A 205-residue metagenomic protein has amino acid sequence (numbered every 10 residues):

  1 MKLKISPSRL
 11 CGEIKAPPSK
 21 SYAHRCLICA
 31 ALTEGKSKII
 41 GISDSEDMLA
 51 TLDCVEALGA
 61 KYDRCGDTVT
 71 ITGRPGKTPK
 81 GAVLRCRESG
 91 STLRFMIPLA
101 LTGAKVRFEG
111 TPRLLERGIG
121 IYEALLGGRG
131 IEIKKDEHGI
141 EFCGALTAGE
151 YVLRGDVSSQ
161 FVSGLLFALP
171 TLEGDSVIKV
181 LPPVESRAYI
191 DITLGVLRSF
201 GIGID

Functional and structural regions predicted by a protein language model:
M1-D205: Short, structured segments at the rim of ligand-binding sites
